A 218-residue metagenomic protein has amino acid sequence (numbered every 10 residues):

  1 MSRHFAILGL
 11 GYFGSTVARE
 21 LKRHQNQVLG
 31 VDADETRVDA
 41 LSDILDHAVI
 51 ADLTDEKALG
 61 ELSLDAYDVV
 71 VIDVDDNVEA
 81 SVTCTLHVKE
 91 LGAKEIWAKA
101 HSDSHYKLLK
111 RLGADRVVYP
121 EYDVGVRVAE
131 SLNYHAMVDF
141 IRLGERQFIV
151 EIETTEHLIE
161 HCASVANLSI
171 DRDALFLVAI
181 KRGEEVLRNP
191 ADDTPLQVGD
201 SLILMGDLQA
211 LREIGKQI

Functional and structural regions predicted by a protein language model:
A6-I7, I72: Hydrophobic Val/Ile/Leu positions in short beta-strands of Rossmann-like dinucleotide-binding domains
L8, V31, E160-I218: Cytosolic Rossmann-like ligand/nucleotide-binding regulatory domains
G14-S15: N-terminal Rossmann-fold NAD(P) dinucleotide-binding loop
L21: Aromatic pocket-lining residues of Rossmann-like dinucleotide-binding sites
Q27-L29, I96: Short beta-strand element of Class I
D32-A33, A100: Conserved acidic E/D residue at the C-terminus of a beta-strand in Rossmann-like folds
A40, I44-V128, N133-Y134, E153 (+1 more regions): Phosphate-bearing ligand-interacting subdomains that bind or position ATP/ADP/UDP/GDP/NAD(P) or nucleotide-linked
V126-Q147, H157-I159: A charged, well-structured terminal subsegment
